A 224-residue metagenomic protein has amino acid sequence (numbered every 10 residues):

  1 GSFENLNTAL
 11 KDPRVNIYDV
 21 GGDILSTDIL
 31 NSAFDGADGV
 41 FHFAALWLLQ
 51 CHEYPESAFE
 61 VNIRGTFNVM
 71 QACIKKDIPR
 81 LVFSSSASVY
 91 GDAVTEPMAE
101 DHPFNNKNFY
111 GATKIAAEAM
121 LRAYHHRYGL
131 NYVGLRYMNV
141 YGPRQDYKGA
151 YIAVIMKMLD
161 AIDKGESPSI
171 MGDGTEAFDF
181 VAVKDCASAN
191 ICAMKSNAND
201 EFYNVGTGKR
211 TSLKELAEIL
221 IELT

Functional and structural regions predicted by a protein language model:
G1-M138: N-terminal Rossmann-like NAD(P)+-binding domain of SDR-like oxidoreductases, especially those catalyzing
K11-N16, Y128, M156-I170, E222-T224: A short C-terminal helix-loop "cap" of Rossmann-like NAD(P)-dependent dehydrogenase/epimerase domains
L25, E53, V61-R64, N108 (+3 more regions): Residue-level signal for the nucleotide or nucleotide-sugar donor/cofactor binding architecture
F34, M70-I74, R122, L159 (+3 more regions): A structural alpha-helix within SAM-dependent methyltransferase catalytic domains
P55, Y147-K148, N197: Active-site loop immediately N-terminal to the catalytic Tyr-X3-Lys motif of short-chain dehydrogenase/reductase
A116, M120, Y124, V154 (+3 more regions): Hydrophobic alpha-helix immediately C-terminal to the catalytic Tyr-X-X-X-Lys motif of short-chain
I162-T224: C-terminal substrate-binding subdomain of Rossmann-fold SDR/epimerase-dehydratase oxidoreductases
